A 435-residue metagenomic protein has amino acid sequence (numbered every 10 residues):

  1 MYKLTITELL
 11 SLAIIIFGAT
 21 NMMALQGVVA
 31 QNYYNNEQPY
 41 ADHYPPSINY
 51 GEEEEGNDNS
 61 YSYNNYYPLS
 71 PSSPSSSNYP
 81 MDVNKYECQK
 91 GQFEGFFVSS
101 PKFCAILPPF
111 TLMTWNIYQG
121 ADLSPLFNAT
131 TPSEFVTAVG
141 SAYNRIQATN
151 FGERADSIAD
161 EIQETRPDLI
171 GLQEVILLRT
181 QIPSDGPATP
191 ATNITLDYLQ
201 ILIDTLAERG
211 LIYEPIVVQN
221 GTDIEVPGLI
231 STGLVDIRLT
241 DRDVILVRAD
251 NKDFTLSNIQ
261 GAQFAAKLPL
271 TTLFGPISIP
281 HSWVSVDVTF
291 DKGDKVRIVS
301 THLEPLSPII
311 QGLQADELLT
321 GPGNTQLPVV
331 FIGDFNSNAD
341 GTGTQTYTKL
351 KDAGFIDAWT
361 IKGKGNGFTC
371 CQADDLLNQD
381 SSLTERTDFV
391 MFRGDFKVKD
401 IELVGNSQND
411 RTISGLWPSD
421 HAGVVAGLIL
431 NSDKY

Functional and structural regions predicted by a protein language model:
Y2-L12: Bacterial N-terminal signal peptides that target proteins for export
F17-G27: C-terminal segment of classical bacterial N-terminal signal peptides
N32-S99: Ser/Thr/Gly/Pro-rich low-complexity, disordered linker/stalk segments of secreted and cell-surface proteins
S77-K90, K102-G228, T232, A315-D316 (+1 more regions): N-terminal, active-site-proximal structural segment of metallo-dependent hydrolase catalytic domains
T111-I117, I158-S184, L246, S285-V288 (+5 more regions): Active-site beta-strand/loop signature of hydrolases that rely on acidic residues for catalysis
I117-A121, V175-R179, N220-E225, N251-K252 (+4 more regions): Solvent-exposed loop/turn segments at secondary-structure junctions within structured extracellular/periplasmic domains
L206-A207, P215-K295, S300, K397: A well-ordered secondary-structure block
N251-N258, I309-L313, L319-V330, S337-Y435: Metal-dependent phosphoester-hydrolase catalytic domains
